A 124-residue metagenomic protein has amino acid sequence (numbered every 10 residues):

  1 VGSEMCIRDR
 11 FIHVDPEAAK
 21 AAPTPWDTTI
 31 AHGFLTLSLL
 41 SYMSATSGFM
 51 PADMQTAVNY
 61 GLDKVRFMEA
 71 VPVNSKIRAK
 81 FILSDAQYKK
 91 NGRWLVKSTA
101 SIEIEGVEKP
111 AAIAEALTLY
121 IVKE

Functional and structural regions predicted by a protein language model:
V1-I7: Short, small-residue-biased leader/transition segments that mark boundaries at the very start of proteins
R8-I30: Histidine-centered catalytic/metal-coordination loop motif
R10-I12, P16-E17, L39-S41, A45-S47 (+6 more regions): Mixed-charge, polar/low-complexity N-terminal
A22-T28, L35, S41-K80: Hydrophobic beta-strand-centered segment that forms part of the acyl-chain substrate-binding groove
A70-E124: HotDog/MaoC-like acyl-thioester-processing domains
